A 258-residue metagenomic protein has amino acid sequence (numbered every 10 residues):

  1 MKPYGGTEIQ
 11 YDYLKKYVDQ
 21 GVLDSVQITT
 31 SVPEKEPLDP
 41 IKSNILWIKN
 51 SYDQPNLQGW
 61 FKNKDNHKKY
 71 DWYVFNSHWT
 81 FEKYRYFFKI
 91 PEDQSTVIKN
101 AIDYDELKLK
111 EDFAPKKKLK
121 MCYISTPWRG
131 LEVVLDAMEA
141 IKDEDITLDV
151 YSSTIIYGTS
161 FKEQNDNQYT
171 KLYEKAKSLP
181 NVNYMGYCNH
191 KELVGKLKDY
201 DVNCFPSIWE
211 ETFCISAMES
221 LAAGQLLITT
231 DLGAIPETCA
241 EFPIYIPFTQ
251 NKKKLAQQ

Functional and structural regions predicted by a protein language model:
M1-P33, L38: N-terminal pre-catalytic "stem/leader" segment of glycosyltransferase-like enzymes
V26-N56, D71-F75, S95-K99: Active-site proximal beta-strand in glycosyltransferases
W79, A101: Carbohydrate-associated surface elements
F113-G130, L135-E139, D149: Conserved donor-binding/catalytic core segment of Leloir-type glycosyltransferases
K162-K191: Nucleotide-activated donor-binding/catalytic signature segment of Leloir-type glycosyltransferases, i.e., the conserved
V194, A217-A222, P236-E237: Short alpha-helical segment that forms part of, or immediately flanks, the ligand-binding pocket in carbohydrate-active
L226-T229: Short hydrophobic beta-strand element within catalytic cores of glycosyltransferases and related nucleotide-activated
P236-Q258: Change "using UDP/GDP/dTDP sugars" to "using nucleotide sugars
